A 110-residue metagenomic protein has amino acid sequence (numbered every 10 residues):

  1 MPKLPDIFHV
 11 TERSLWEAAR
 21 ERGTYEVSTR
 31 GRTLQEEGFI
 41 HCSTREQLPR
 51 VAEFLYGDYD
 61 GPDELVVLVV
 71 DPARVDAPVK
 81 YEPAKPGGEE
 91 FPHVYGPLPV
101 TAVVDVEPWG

Functional and structural regions predicted by a protein language model:
P2-G110: Conserved, structured core segments of small domains
